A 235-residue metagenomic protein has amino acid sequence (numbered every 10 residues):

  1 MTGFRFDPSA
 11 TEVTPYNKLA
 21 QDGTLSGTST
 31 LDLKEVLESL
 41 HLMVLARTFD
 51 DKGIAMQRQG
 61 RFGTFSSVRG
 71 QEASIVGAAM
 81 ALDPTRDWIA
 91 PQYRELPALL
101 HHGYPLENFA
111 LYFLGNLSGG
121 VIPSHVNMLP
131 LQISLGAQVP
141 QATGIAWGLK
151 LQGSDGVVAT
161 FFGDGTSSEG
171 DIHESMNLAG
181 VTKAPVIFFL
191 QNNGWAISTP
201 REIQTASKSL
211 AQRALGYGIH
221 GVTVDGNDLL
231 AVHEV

Functional and structural regions predicted by a protein language model:
M1-G63: Cofactor-/ligand-binding subdomain signature composed of acidic, glycine-rich, tryptophan-containing flexible loops
A20, P91, T223-D225: Structural signal for conserved beta-strand scaffold positions within catalytic alpha/beta enzyme cores
T24-L25, L96, N193-A196: A short, flexible beta-alpha/helix-coil linker loop
V36, I172, V232: Aromatic/hydrophobic pocket-lining residues that form the small-molecule binding cavity in soluble enzyme cores
L40-M43, A78, M176, H233: A generic alpha-helix structural signal
T48-D51, A55-T182, P200-A206, A211-G218: Cofactor-binding active-site loop characterized by glycine-rich and histidine/acidic residues
V186-F188: A positional/architectural concept
L190-V235: Thiamine diphosphate
